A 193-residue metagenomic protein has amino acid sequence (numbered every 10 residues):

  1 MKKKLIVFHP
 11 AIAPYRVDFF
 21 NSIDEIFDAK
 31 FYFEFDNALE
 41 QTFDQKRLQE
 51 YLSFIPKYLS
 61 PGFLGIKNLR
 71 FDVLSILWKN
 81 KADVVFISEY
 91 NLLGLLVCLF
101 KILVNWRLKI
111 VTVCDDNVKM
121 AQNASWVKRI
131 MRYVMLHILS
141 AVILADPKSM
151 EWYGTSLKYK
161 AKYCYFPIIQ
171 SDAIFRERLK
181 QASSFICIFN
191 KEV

Functional and structural regions predicted by a protein language model:
M1-K57, N80: N-terminal subdomain of nucleotide-sugar transferases
P10, E89-Y90, T112-V118, P167-I169: Histidine-centered beta-alpha loop that forms part of the nucleotide-sugar donor binding/catalytic region in diverse
P14, V84-W106: An aromatic- and histidine-rich active-site surface loop
Y15, E34, S88, V142-D146 (+1 more regions): Replace "coordinates the UDP/GDP/TDP-sugar" with "coordinates nucleotide-activated sugar donors
E50-D72, I87-E89: A short, charged, and often flexible helix/loop element on the N-terminal side of the glycosyltransferase catalytic
N105-I110, K160-A161: A short helix->loop->beta-strand "cap" motif at the edges of active sites that frequently abuts
L108-W126, S140-A141, D172: A short, histidine- and acid-enriched strand-loop-helix "catalytic/donor-clamping" loop that lines the nucleotide-sugar
H137-K191: Donor nucleotide-sugar binding/catalytic pocket of nucleotide-sugar-dependent glycosyltransferases
